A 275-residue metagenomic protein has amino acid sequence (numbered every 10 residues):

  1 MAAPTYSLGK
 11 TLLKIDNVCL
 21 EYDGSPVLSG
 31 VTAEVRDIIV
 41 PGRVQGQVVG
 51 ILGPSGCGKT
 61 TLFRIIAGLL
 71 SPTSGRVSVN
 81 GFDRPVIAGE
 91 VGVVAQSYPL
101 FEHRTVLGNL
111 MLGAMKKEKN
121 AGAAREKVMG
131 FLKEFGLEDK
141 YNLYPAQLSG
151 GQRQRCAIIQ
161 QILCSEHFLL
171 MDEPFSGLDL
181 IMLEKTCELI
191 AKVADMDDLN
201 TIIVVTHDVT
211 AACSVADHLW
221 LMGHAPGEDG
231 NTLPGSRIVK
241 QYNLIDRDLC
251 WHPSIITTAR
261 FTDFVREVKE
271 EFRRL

Functional and structural regions predicted by a protein language model:
A67: Helix-to-loop junction immediately C-terminal to a conserved catalytic motif
G75-I87: Conserved ABC transporter NBD signature motif
R104-G113: Short coil-to-helix segment of the ABC ATPase nucleotide-binding domain corresponding to the Q-loop/switch region
M111, G122-K140, I190-K192: Conserved ABC ATPase "signature" region
Y144-L148, Q152: Conserved ABC ATPase signature
L163-H167: A short, proline-enriched helix->beta-strand linker immediately N-terminal to the Walker B motif in ABC-type P-loop
L169-E173: Catalytic Walker B motif of ABC-type/P-loop ATPase nucleotide-binding domains
L183-D198: Helical segment within the ABC ATPase nucleotide-binding domain
